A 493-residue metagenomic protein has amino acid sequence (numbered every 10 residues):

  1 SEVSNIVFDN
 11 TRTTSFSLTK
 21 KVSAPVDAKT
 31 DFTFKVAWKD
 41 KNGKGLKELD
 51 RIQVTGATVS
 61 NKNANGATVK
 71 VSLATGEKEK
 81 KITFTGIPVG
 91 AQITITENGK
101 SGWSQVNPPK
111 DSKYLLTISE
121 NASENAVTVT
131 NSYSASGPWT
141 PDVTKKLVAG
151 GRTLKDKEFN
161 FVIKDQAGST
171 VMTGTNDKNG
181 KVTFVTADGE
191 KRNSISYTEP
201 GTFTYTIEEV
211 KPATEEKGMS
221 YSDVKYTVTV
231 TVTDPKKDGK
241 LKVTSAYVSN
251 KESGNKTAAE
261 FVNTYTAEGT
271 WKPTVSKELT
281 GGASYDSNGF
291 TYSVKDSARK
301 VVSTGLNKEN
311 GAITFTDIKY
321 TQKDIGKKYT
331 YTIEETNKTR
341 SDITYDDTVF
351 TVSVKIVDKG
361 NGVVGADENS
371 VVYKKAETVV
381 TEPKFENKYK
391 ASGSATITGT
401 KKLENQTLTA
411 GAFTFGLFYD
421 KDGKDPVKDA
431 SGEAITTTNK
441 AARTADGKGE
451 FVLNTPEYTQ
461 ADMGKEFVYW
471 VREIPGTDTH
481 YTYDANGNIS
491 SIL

Functional and structural regions predicted by a protein language model:
S1-L493: Solvent-exposed loop/turn and edge beta-strand elements of beta-rich ligand-binding domains
